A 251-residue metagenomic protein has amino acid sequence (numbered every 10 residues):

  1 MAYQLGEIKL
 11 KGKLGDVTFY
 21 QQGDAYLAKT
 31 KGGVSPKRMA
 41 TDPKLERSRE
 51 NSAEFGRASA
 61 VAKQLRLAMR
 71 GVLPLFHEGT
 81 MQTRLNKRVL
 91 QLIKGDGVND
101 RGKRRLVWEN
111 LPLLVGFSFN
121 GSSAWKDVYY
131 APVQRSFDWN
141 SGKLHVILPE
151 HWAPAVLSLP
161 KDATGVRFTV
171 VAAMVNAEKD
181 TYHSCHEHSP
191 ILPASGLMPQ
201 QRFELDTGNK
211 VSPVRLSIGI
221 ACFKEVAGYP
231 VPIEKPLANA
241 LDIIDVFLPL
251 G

Functional and structural regions predicted by a protein language model:
M1-S123: Long, polar/Ser/Thr-enriched low-complexity segments that form simple helices or flexible linkers at protein ends
P43-E46, S52-F55, N86-V89, L159-D162 (+3 more regions): Glycine-rich loops and low-complexity Gly/Arg-rich segments that provide flexible linkers or classic glycine-based
I93-L237: Charged linear interaction tracts used for macromolecular binding and regulation
I233-L250: Low-complexity, polybasic segments enriched for Lys interleaved with small residues
